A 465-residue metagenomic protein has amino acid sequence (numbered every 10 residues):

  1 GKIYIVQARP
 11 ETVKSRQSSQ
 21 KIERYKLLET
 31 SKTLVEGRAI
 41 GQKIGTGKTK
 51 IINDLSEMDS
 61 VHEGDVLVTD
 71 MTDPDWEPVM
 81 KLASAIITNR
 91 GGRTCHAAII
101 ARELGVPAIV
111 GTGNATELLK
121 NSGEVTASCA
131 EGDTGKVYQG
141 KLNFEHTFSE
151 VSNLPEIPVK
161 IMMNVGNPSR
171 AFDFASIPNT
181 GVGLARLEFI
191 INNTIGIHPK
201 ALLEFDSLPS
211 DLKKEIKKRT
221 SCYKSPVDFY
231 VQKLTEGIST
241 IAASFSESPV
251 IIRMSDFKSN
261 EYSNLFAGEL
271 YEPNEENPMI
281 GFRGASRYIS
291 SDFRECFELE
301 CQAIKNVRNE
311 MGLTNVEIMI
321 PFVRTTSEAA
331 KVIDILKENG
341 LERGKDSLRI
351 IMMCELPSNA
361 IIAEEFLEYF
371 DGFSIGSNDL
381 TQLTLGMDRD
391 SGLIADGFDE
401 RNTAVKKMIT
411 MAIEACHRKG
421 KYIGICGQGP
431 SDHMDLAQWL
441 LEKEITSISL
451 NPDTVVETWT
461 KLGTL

Functional and structural regions predicted by a protein language model:
G1-P10, Q438-W439: A short beta-strand motif that forms the metal-chelation/ATP-contact edge of phosphoryl-transfer active sites
K2-Y4, V13-S18, Y262-N264, N306-E310: Contiguous hydrophobic, helix-prone segments at protein termini that mediate membrane targeting/anchoring
V6-E23, T30, L34-V66, D70-A185 (+1 more regions): Acidic, glycine-rich flexible loop/linker segments
S149-L465: Conserved alpha/beta-domain cores
